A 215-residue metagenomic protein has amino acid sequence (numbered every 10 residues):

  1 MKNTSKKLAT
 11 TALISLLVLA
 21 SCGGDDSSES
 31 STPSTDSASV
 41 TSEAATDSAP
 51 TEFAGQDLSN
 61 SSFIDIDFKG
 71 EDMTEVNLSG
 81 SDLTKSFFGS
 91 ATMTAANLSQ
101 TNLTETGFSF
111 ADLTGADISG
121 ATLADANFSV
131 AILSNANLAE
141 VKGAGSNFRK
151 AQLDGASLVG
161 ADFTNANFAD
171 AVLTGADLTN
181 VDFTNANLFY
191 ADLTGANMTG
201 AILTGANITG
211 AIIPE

Functional and structural regions predicted by a protein language model:
K2-A9: Bacterial N-terminal signal peptides that target proteins for export
T11-S15: Sec-dependent N-terminal signal peptides
V18-S21: C-terminal motif of bacterial Sec signal peptides marking the signal peptidase cleavage site
G23-S42: Short, low-complexity, disordered segments immediately C-terminal to signal peptides in bacterial exported proteins
V40-E215: Tandem repeat scaffolds
